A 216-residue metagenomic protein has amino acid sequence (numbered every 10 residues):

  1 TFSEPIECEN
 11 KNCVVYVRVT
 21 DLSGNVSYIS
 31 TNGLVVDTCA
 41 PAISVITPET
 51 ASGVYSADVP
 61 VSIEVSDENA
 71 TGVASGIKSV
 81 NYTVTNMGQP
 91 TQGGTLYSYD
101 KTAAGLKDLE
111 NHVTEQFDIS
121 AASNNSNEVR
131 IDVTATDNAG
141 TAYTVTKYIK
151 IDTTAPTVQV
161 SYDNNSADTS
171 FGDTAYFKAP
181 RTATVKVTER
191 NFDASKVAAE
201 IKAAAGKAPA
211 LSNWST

Functional and structural regions predicted by a protein language model:
T1-S3, T102-Q116, T216: Aromatic sugar-binding surface patches on proteins that engage polysaccharides or sugar-phosphate polymers
K11-V15, N125-I131, R181: Exposed beta-strand face motif in extracellular beta-rich ectodomains
V19-D21, A135: Conserved structural position at the C-terminal beta-strand of extracellular beta-sandwich adhesion modules
V26-T31, V113, A142-K147: Extracellular and select intracellular beta-sandwich modules with Ser/Thr-enriched, small-residue motifs on
T31-P41, I46, K147-P156, S161-D163: Flexible, low-complexity linkers/stalks enriched in Thr/Pro that connect modular domains
T50-D58, S166-R181: Short, solvent-exposed loop/linker segments at the N-terminal edge of repeated beta-sheet extracellular domains
D58-V65, P180-V187: A short beta-strand segment in extracellular, disulfide-stabilized domains
V65-S79, Q89-P90, V187-A198, G206-A208: Extracellular acidic loop/turn motifs
